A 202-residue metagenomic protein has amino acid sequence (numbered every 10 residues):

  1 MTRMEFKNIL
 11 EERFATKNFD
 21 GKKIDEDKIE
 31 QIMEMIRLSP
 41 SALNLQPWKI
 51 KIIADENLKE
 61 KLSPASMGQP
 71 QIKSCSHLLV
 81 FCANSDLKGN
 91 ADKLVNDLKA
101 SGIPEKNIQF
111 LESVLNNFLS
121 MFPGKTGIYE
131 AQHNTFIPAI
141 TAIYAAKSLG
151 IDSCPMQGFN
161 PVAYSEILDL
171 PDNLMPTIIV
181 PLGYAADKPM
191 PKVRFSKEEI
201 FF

Functional and structural regions predicted by a protein language model:
M1-F202: Acidic, surface-exposed loops and disordered segments
